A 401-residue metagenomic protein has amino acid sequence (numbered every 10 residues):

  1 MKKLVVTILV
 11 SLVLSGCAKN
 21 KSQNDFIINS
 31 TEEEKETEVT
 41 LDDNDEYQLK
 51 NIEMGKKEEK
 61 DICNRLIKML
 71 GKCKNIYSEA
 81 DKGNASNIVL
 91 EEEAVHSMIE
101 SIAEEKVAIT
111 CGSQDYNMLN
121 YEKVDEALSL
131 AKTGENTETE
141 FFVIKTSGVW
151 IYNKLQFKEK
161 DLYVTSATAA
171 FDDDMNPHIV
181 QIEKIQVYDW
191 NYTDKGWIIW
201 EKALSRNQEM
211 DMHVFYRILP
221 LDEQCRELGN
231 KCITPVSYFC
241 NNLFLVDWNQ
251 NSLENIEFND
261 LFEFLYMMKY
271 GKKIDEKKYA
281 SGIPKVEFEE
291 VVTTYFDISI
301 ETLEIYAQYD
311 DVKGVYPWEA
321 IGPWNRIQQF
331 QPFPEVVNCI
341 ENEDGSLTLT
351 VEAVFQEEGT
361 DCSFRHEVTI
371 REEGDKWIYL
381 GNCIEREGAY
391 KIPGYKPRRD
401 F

Functional and structural regions predicted by a protein language model:
M1-L4, I8: Positively charged n-region of N-terminal signal peptides that target proteins for export
S11-L12: Repetitive helical segments and hydrophobic/amphipathic motifs
S15-G16: C-terminal motif of bacterial Sec signal peptides marking the signal peptidase cleavage site
D25-F401: Mature, Sec-exported extracytoplasmic domains of Gram-positive
